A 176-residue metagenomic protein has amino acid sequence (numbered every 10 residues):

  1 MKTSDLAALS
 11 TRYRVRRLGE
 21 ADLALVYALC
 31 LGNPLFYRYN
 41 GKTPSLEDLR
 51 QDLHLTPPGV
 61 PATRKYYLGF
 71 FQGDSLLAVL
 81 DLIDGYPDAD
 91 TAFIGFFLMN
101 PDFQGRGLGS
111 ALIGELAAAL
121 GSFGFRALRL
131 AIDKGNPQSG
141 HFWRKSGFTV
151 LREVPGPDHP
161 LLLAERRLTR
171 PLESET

Functional and structural regions predicted by a protein language model:
K2-L23, A28-Q104, I113-E115, A119 (+4 more regions): Acetyl-CoA-dependent GNAT
G107: Conserved G/P- and acidic residue-centered "switch" motifs that form tight phosphate/ATP-binding loops in soluble
S110, G135-R152: Conserved active-site alpha-helix within GNAT-family acetyltransferase domains
L130-G140, P157-H159: Conserved beta-strand-loop-alpha-helix junction that forms the acyl-donor binding cleft
